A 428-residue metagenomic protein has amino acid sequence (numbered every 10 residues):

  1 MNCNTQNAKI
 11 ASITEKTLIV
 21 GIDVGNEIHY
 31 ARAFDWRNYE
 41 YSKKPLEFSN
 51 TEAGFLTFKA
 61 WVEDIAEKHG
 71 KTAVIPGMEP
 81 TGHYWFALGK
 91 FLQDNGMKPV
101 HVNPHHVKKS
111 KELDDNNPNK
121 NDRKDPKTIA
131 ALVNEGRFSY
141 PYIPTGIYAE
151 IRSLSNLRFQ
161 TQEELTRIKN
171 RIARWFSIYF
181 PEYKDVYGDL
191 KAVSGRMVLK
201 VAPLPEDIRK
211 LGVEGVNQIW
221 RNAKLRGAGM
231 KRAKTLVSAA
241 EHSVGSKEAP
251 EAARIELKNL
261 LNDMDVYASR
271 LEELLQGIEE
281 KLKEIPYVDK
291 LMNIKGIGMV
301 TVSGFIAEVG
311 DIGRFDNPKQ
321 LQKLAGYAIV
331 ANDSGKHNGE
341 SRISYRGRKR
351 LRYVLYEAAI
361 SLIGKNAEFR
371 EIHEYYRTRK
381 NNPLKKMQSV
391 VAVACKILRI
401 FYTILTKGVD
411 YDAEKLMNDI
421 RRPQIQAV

Functional and structural regions predicted by a protein language model:
M1-V428: A detector of single, family-specific signature residues that are central to catalytic or substrate-handling motifs
